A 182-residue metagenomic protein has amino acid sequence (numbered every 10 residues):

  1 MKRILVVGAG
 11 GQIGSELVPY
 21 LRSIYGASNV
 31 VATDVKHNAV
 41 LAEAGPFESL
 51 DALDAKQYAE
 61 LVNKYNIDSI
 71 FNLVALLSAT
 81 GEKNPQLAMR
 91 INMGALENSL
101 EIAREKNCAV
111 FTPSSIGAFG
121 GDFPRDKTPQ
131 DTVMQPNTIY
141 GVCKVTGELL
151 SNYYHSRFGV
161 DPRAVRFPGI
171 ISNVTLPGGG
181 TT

Functional and structural regions predicted by a protein language model:
R3-I24: N-terminal Rossmann NAD(P)H-binding glycine-rich loop of SDR-like oxidoreductase domains
V7, T33, I70-V74, V110-I116 (+1 more regions): SDR active-site strand-loop-helix element
A42-D54: Rossmann-fold cofactor-recognition segment
A52-I91: NAD(P)H-binding glycine-rich loop region in Rossmannoid oxidoreductase-like domains and their noncatalytic homologs
I70, K83-V110: NAD(P)-cofactor binding segment of oxidoreductase domains
E97-I139: Conserved Rossmann-fold NAD(P)-dependent oxidoreductase catalytic core, especially the SDR/UDP-sugar
I139, C143-T146: Active-site helix of classical SDR
N152-T182: NAD(P)-dependent short-chain dehydrogenase/reductase
